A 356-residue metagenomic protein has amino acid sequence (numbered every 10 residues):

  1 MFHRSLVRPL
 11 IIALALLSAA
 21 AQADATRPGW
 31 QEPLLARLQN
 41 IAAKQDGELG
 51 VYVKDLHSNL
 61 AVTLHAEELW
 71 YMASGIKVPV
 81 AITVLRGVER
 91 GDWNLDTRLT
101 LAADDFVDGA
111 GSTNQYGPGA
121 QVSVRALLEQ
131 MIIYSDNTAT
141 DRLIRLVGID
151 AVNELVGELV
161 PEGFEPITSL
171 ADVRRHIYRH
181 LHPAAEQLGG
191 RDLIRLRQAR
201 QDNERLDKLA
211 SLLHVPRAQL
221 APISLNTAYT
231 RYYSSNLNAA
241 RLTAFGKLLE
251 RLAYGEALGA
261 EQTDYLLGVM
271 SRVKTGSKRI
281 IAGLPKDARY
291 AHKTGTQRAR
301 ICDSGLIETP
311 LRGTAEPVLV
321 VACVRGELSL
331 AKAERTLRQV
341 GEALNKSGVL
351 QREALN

Functional and structural regions predicted by a protein language model:
M1-L10: Bacterial N-terminal signal peptides that target proteins for export
P9-S18: Bacterial N-terminal signal peptides
L17-T26: Bacterial Sec-dependent signal peptides at the C-terminal "C-region" and cleavage site
A25-L181: Active-site-adjacent loops and short helices of periplasmic peptidoglycan-processing enzymes
A25-Q39, A221-N356: Structured C-terminal helix/loop/strand segments within mature extracytoplasmic catalytic/sensor domains
E48, Y134, T138-L249, A253: Mid-domain, small-residue-enriched loop/turn segments at the edges of structured enzyme/sensor domains
